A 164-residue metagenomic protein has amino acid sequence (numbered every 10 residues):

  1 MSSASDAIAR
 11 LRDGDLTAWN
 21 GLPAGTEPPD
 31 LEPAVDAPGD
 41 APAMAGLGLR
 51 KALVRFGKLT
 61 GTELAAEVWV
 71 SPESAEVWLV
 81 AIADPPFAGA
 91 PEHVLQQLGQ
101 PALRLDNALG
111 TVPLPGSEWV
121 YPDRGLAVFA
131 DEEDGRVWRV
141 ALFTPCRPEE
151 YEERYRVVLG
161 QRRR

Functional and structural regions predicted by a protein language model:
M1-S117, Y121-D123, D131-R164: Short helix/turn-capping signatures at newly exposed starts of structured segments
V128: Terminal recognition/anchoring or ligand-binding modules at protein termini
